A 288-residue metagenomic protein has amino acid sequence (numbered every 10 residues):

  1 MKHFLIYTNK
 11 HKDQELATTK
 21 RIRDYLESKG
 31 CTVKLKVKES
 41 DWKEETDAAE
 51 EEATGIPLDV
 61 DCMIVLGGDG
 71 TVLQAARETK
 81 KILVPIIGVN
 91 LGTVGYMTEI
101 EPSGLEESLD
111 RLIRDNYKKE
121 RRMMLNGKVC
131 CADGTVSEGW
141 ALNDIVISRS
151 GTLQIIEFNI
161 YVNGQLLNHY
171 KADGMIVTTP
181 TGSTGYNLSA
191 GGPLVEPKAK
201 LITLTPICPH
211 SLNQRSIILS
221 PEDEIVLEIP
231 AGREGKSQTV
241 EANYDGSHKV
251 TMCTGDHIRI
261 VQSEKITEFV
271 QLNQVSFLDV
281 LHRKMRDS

Functional and structural regions predicted by a protein language model:
M1-C62, Q74, P102-K118, V129-G139: ATP/NTP phosphate-donor binding region
I6, V65, V177: Redox-cofactor binding/interface segments in oxidoreductases and associated redox assembly factors
H11, D69-T71, V94, T181-S183: Short glycine-rich anion-binding loops that position phosphate/pyrophosphate groups of nucleotides and phosphorylated
E15, G70-A75, T184-S189: Short glycine/serine/threonine-rich phosphate/pyrophosphate-binding segments that cradle anionic phosphate groups
Q74, T79-V89, Y96: Gly/Ser-rich helix-loop-strand patches that form or flank binding pockets for ribonucleotide-derived cofactors
V94-D173: Catalytic core of DAGKc-family lipid kinases
I147, T152, N163-L166, R215-S288: ATP/nucleoside-binding phosphotransfer catalytic cores, i.e., glycine-rich phosphate-binding loops
Q165-A172, I176-N213: Gly/Ser/Thr-rich active-site loops/lids in small-molecule metabolic enzymes that frequently grip phosphoryl groups
